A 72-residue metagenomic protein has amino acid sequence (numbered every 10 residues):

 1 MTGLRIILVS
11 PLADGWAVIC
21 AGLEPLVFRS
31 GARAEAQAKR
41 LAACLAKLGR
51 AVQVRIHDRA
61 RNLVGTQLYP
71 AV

Functional and structural regions predicted by a protein language model:
M1-E24: Short aromatic-glycine-(Arg/Gly/Cys) micro-motifs in beta-strand/loop hairpins
A21, S30-G31, L68: Surface loops and adjacent helix of pleckstrin homology
E24-P25, L63: Short, solvent-exposed loop/turn motifs
L26-R29, H57: Intrinsically disordered, low-complexity proline/glycine-rich segments
R29-K47: A short, charged, amphipathic alpha-helix used as a generic interaction element across diverse proteins
K47-V72: Short, mixed-charge low-complexity intrinsically disordered segments
